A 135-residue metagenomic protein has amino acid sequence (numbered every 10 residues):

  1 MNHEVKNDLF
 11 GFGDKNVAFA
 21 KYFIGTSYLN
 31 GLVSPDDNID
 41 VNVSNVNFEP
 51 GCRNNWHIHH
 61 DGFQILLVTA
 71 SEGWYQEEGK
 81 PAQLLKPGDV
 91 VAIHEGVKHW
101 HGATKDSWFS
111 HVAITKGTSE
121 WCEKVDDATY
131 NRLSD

Functional and structural regions predicted by a protein language model:
M1-V41, W121-D135: A short, N-terminal "cap"/entry segment at the start of jelly-roll beta-barrel domains of the cupin/DSBH fold
G31, S44-H60: Conserved short histidine dyad/triad with adjacent acidic residue
D37-I39, D61, K80, D106-S107: Short strand-connecting beta-turns/loops that link adjacent beta-strands
D37-I39, F48-C52, S71-W74, S119: Short, charged/polar surface micro-motifs in flexible loops or helix N-caps
R53, H60-P87, V97: A short beta-strand-loop-beta hairpin characteristic of the jelly-roll/cupin
A82, P87, E95-E120: Ligand-binding loop in jelly-roll beta-barrel domains
